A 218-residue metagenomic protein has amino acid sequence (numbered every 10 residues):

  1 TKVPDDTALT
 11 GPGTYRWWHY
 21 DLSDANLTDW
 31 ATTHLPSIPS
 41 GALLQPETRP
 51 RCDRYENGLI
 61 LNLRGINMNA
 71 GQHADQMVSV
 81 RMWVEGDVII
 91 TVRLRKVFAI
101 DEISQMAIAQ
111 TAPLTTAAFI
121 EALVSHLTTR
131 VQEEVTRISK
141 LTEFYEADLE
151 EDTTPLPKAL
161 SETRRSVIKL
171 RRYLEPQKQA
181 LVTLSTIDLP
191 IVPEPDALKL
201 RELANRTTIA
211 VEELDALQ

Functional and structural regions predicted by a protein language model:
T1-P193, E202, R206-V211, A216: Peripheral, non-transmembrane regulatory/ligand-interaction domains of membrane transport proteins
